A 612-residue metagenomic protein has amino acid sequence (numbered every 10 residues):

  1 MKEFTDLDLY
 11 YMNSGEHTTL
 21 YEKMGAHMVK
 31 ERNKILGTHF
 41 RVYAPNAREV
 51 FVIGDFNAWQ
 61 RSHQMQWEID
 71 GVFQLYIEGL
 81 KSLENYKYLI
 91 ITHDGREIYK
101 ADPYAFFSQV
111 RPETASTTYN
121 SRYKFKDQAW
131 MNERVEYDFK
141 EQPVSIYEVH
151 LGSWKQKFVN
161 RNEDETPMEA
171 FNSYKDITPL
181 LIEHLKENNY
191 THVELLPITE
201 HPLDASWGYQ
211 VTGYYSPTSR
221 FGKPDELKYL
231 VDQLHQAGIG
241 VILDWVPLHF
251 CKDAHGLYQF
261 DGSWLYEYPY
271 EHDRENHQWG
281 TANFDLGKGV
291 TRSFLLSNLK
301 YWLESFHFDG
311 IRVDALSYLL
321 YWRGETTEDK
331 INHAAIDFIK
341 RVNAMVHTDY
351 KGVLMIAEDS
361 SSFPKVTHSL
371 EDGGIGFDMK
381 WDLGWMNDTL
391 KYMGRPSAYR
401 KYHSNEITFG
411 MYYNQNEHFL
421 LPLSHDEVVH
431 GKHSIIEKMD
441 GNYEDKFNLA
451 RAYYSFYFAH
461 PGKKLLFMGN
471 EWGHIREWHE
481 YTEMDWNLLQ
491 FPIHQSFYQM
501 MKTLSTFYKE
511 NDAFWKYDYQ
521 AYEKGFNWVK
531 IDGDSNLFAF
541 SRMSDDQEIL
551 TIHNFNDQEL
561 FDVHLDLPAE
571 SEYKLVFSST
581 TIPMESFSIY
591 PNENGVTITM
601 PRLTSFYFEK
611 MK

Functional and structural regions predicted by a protein language model:
M1-H39, Q60, W67-E148, S153-E169 (+1 more regions): The feature marks proteins involved in alpha-glucan
T38-P45, T551-H553: Short edge beta-strand/loop segments characteristic of extracellular beta-sandwich folds
V42, Y88, V149, L195 (+9 more regions): Conserved, mostly hydrophobic/aromatic
Y43-V50, W59, P568-S571: Short proline/glycine-enriched turn/loop motifs at strand-loop junctions of beta-rich domains
F56-V72, V576-E593: Solvent-exposed beta-strand/loop surfaces of large extracellular or lumenal domains
S82-Y86, S586-K612: C-terminal beta-strand-rich structural cap/linker in extracellular carbohydrate-active enzymes
Q109, M131-E141, H150-I331, I598: Substrate-binding/active-site clefts of carbohydrate-active enzymes
P112, H307-D309, Y321-Y481, L488 (+4 more regions): Conserved alpha/beta catalytic core and glycan-binding cleft of carbohydrate-active enzymes
